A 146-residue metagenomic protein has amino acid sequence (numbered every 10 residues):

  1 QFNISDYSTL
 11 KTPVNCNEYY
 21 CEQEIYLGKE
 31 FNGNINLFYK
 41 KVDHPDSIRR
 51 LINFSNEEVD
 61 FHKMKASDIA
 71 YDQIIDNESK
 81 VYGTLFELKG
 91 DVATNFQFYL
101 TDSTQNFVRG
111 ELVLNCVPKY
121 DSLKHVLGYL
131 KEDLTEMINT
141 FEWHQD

Functional and structural regions predicted by a protein language model:
Q1-N53: Secretory pathway targeting signatures of secreted, lumenal, and periplasmic proteins
F2, D6, N53, E57 (+2 more regions): Solvent-exposed, polar/charged alpha-helical surfaces in well-ordered, non-transmembrane soluble domains, broadly
K11, E58-F61, M137-T140, H144: Structured segments of extracytoplasmic/periplasmic soluble domains in secreted or envelope-associated proteins
V14, Y19, I52-R109: Signature of long, low-cysteine stretches enriched in small and polar/charged residues
K29-F31, T104-N106, V113-V117: Short connector loops/turns at beta-strand edges and beta->alpha or beta->beta junctions
K40-V42, D91, N115-V117: Solvent-exposed coil/turn segments that connect beta secondary-structure elements in extracytoplasmic/periplasmic
E111-D146: Surface-exposed amphipathic alpha-helical segments
